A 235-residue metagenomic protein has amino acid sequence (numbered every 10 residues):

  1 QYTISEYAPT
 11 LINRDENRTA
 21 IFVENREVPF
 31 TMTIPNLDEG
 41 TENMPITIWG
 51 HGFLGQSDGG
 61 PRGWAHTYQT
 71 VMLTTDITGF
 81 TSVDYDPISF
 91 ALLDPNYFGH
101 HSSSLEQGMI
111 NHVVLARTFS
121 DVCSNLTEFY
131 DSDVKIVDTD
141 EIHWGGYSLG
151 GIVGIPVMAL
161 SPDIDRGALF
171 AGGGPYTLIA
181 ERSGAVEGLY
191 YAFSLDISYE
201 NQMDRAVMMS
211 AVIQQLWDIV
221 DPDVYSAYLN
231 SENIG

Functional and structural regions predicted by a protein language model:
Q1-P29, I34-E39, G150: Catalytic-loop region of hydrolases
A8-I21, E39-F129: Cap/lid segment of the alpha/beta-hydrolase catalytic domain
N25-T31, N43-T47, Q69, S102 (+4 more regions): Extracellular structured ligand-interaction cores
T41, N96-Q107, W144-G145, E200 (+2 more regions): Alpha-helix capping and helix-loop boundary segments enriched in small/acidic/polar residues
I46-W49, V71-D76, H143-G145, R166-F170 (+1 more regions): Structural recognition of the beta-strand scaffold that forms the well-ordered cores of secreted hydrolase catalytic
R62-G63, P87-L92, S161-D163, R182-E187: Short secondary-structure boundary/capping segments
S124, E128-E181: Primarily recognizes the serine-hydrolase "nucleophile elbow" in alpha/beta-hydrolase and SGNH/GDSL folds
G174-G235: The feature captures the conserved acid-bearing segment of alpha/beta-hydrolase catalytic domains
